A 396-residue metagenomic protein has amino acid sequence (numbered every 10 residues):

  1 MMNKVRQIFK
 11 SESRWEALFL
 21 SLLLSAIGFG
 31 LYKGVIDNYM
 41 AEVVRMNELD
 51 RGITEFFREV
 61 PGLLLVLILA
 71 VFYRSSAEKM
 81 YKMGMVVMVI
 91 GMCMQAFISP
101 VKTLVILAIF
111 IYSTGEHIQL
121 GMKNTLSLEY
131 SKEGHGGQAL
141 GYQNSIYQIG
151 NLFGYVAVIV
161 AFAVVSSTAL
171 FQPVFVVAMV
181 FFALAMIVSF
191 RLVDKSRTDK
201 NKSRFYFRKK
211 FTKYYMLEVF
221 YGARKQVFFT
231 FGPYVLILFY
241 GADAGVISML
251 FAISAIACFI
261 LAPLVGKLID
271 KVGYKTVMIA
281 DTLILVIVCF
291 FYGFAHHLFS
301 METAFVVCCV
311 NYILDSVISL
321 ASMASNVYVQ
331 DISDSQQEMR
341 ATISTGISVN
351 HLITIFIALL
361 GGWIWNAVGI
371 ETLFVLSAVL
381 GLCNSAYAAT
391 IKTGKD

Functional and structural regions predicted by a protein language model:
L23, G91, T103-Q119, E302-L320: Hydrophobic core of transmembrane alpha-helices in multi-pass small-molecule transporters, especially MFS/SLC-type
G34-D50, T230-I247, V329-D331: Short amphipathic helix-loop junctions that connect adjacent transmembrane helices in Major Facilitator Superfamily/SLC
I36, I118-S131, L320-D334: Intracellular juxtamembrane helix-capping segments at the cytosolic ends of symmetry-related transmembrane helices
L64-E78, F162, L261-Y274, W365-N366: Helix-to-loop junctions at the C-terminal end of transmembrane segments in multipass secondary transporters
V86-P100, I284-M301: C-terminal ends and interior cores of transmembrane alpha-helices in multi-pass membrane transporters/permeases
F110, T114-I146: Cytoplasmic helix-loop-helix junction between adjacent transmembrane helices in 12-TM secondary transporters
G141-V158, I347-I357: Glycine-rich segments within core transmembrane alpha-helices of 12-TM secondary carriers
V158, F162, M179-T198, Y387-I391: C-terminal membrane-cytosol helix-exit motif in multi-pass small-molecule transporters
